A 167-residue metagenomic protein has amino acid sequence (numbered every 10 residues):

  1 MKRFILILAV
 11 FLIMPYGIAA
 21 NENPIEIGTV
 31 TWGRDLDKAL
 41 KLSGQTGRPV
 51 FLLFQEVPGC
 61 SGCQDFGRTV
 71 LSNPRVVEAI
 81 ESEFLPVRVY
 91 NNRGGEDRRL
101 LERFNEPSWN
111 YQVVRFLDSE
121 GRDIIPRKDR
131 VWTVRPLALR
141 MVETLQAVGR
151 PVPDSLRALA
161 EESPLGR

Functional and structural regions predicted by a protein language model:
F4-I13: Sec-dependent N-terminal signal peptides
I13-A19: C-terminal segment of classical bacterial N-terminal signal peptides
N21-T46, A160-E162: N-terminal leader/targeting and pre-domain segments
V30-R34, Q55-E56, T69-D97: Thiol-based oxidoreductase modules, predominantly thioredoxin-like and allied folds used for disulfide exchange
L36-V76: Local sequence-structure signature of Cys/Sec-based thiol-disulfide redox active-site neighborhoods
R48-P49, L100-R115: Structural micro-motif
V57-C60, N91-G95, G121-D123, V131-W132: Solvent-exposed loop/turn segments at secondary-structure junctions within structured extracellular/periplasmic domains
T69-L71, S108-V152: Non-catalytic, surface beta->alpha helical segment in thiol-disulfide oxidoreductase systems
